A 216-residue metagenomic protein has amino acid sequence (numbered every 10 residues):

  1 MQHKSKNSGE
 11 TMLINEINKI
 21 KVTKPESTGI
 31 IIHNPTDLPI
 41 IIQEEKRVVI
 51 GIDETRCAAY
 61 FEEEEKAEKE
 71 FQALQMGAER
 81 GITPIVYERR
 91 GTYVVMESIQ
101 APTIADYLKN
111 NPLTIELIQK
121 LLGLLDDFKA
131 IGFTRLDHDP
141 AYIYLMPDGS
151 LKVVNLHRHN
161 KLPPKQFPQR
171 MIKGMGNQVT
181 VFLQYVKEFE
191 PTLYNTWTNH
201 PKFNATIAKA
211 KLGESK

Functional and structural regions predicted by a protein language model:
M1-L38, V186-K216: Juxta-kinase regulatory segment immediately upstream of eukaryotic protein kinase catalytic domains
E10-Q72: ATP-binding glycine-rich loop module of kinase domains
I50-E54, S98, M146: Active-site beta-strand termini and strand-to-loop segments that position acidic
E65-E70, Y107, I118, P163-P164: Active-site-adjacent loop/helix micro-motif of nuclease/hydrolase catalytic cores
E70, L74-G77, P84, L125: AlphaC helix (C-helix) of the protein kinase catalytic domain N-lobe, especially the conserved acidic-hydrophobic
M76, A105-L151, G176: Conserved kinase catalytic-core helix
A78, I82-I118: Conserved structural core of kinase catalytic domains
D148-K216: C-lobe/activation-segment region of protein kinase-like
